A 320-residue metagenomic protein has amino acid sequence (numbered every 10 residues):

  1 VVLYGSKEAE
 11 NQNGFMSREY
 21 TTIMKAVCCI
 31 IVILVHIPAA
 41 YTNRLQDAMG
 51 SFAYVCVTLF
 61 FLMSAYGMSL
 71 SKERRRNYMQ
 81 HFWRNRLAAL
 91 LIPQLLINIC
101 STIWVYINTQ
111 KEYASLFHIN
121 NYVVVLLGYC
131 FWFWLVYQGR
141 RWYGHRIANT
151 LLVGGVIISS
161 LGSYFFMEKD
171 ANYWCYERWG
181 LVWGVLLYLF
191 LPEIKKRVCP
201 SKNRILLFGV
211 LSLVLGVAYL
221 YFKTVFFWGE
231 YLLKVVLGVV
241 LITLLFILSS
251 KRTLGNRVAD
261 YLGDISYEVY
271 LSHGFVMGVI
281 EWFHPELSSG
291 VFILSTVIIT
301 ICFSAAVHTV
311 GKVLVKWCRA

Functional and structural regions predicted by a protein language model:
V1-I158, I205, I265, P285-A320: Membrane-cytosol interface segments of multi-pass membrane proteins, especially ER/Golgi lipid-handling enzymes
H36, Y270-H273: Histidine-centered divalent metal-coordination motifs
S71, S272-F275: Short linear sequence elements within intrinsically disordered, low-complexity coil regions
S160-E268, F275-F283, L287-T296: Alpha-helical transmembrane segments and terminal signal-anchor/GPI-anchor hydrophobic tails, characterized by long
